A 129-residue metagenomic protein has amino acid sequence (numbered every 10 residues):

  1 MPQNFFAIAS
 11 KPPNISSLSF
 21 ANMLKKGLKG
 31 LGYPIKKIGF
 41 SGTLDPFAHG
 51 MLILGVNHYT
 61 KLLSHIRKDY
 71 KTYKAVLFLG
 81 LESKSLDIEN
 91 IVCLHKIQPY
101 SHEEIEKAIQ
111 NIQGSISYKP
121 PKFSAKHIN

Functional and structural regions predicted by a protein language model:
M1-N129: Catalytic/RNA-binding core of pseudouridine synthases
